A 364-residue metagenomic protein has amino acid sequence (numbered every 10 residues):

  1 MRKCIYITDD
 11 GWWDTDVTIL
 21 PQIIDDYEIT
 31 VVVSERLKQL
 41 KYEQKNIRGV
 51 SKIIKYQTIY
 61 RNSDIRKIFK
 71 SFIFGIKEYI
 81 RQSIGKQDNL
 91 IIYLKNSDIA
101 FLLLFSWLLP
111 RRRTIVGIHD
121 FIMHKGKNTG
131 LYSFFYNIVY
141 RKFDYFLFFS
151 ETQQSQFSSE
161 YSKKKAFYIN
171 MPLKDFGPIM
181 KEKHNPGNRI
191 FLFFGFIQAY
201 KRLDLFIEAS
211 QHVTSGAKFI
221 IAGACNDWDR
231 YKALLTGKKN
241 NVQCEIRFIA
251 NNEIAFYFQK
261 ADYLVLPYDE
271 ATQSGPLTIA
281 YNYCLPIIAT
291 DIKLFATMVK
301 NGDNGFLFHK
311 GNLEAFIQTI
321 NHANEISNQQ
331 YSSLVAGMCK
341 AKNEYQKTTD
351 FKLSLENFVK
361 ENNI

Functional and structural regions predicted by a protein language model:
I5-T8, K67-S71, Y79-F101, Y145 (+1 more regions): Short N-terminal targeting/anchoring amphipathic segment
W13-D14, F74-G75, I91-R111, T272: An aromatic- and histidine-rich active-site surface loop
D14-T18, Q198-H212, D229, T278: A conserved mid-protein helix/loop that constitutes part of the nucleotide-sugar donor-binding site
H184-K201, I207-Q211, F219-A222: Conserved donor-binding/catalytic core segment of Leloir-type glycosyltransferases
K232-A255: Nucleotide-activated donor-binding/catalytic signature segment of Leloir-type glycosyltransferases, i.e., the conserved
P286-A289: Short hydrophobic beta-strand element within catalytic cores of glycosyltransferases and related nucleotide-activated
N301-G302, F306-E314, I320-N328: Conserved acidic donor-binding segment of nucleotide-sugar-dependent glycosyltransferases
N328-N362: A charged, aromatic-enriched C-terminal amphipathic alpha-helix characteristic of glycosyltransferases across folds
